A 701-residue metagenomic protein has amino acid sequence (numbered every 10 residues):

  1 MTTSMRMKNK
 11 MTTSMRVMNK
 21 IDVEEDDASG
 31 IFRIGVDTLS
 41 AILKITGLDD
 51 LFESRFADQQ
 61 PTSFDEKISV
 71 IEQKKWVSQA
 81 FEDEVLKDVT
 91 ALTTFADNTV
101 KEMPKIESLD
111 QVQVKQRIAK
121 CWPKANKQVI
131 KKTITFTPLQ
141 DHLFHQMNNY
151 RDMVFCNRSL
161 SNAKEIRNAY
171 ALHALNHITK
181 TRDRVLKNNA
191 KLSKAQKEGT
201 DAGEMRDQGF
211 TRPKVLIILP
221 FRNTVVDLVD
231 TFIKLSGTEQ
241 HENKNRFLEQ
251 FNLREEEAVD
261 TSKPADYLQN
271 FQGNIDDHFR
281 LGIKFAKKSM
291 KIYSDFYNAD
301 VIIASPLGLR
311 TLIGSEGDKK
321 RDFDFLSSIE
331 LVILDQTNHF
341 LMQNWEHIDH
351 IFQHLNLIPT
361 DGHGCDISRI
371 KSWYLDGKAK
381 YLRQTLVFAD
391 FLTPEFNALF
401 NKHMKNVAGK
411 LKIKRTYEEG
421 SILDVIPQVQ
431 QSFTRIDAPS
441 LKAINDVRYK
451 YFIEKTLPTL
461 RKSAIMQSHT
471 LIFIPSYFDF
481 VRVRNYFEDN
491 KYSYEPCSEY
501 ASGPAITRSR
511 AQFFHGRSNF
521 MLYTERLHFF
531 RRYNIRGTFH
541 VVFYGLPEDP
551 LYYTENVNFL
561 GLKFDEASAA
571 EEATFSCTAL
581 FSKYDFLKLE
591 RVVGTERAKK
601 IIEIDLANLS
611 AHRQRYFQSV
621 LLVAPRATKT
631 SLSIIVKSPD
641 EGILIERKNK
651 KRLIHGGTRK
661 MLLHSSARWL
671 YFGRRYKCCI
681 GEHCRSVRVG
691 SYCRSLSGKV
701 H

Functional and structural regions predicted by a protein language model:
F210-D260: Conserved Walker A/P-loop ATP-binding site and its immediately adjacent core in helicase/helicase-like ATPase domains
T231-S236, S476-S498: Conserved helicase motor "Helicase C" RecA-like lobe of SF1/SF2 P-loop NTPases
I283, Y297-R310, H515-F529: Conserved two-lobed SF2 helicase motor
D300, L307-R310, D322-P359: SF2 helicase catalytic motif II
V429-Y486: Conserved interdomain hinge at the start of the Helicase C-terminal
E495-E525: Conserved helicase ATPase core of P-loop NTP-dependent helicases/translocases
R526-D565: Conserved RecA-like helicase motor core of SF1/SF2 enzymes
F559-V593: Conserved segment of the helicase C-terminal RecA-like domain
